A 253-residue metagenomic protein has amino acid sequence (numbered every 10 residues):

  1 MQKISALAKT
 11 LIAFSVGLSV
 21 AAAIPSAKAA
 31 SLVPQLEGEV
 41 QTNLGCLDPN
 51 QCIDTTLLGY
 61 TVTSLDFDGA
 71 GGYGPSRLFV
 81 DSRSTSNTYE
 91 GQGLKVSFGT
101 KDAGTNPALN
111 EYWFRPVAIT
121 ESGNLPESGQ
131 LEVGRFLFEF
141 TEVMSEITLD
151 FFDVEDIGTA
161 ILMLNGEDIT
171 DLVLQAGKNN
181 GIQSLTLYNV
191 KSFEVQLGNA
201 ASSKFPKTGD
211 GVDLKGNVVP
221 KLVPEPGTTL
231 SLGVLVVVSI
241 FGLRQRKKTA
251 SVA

Functional and structural regions predicted by a protein language model:
Q2-K28, L232-A253: C-terminal cell-surface anchoring/sorting signal
A21-L32, T208-I240: Short, threonine-centered small-residue motifs that mark membrane-proximal processing/anchoring sites and TM-junction
A30-E132: N-terminal targeting leaders for non-cytosolic proteins
F67, E139-F140: Hydrophobic residues in beta-strands and at strand termini
T141-T148: Extended extracellular/luminal ectodomain segments enriched in beta-structured repeat modules
M144, V154-I157: Short proline/glycine-enriched turn/loop motifs at strand-loop junctions of beta-rich domains
V154, M163-L222: Terminal, low-complexity interaction segments
T159-I161: Beta-strand acidic-aromatic groove motif in beta-rich domains, primarily in extracellular
